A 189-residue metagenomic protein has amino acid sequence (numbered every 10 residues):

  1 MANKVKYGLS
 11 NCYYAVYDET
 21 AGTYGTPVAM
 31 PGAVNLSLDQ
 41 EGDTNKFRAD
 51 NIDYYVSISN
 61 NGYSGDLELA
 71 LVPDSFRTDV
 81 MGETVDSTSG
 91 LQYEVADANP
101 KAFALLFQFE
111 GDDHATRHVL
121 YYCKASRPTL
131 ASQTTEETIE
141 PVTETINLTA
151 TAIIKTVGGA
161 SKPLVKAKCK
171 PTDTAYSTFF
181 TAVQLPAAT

Functional and structural regions predicted by a protein language model:
M1-V5, V80-E83, E94-Q108, T134-T149 (+1 more regions): Repeat-unit-sized solenoid/scaffold elements
A2-R77, A125-T143: Solvent-exposed edge beta-strands and adjacent loop segments that serve as assembly or binding interfaces
Y7, Q40, F47, A96 (+2 more regions): Short linear sequence motifs
D18, D43, D86, T172-D173: Serine/threonine-rich low-complexity intrinsically disordered regions
G25-P31, R117-C123, L164-K170: Short amphipathic beta-strand/extended segments with alternating polar/hydrophobic composition
Y55-S57, N61-Y121: Structured, beta-strand-rich domain cores that present glycine/charged loop surfaces used to bind extended ligands
A125-T189: Mixed-charge, glycine-accented linear interaction segment located at domain edges/termini
